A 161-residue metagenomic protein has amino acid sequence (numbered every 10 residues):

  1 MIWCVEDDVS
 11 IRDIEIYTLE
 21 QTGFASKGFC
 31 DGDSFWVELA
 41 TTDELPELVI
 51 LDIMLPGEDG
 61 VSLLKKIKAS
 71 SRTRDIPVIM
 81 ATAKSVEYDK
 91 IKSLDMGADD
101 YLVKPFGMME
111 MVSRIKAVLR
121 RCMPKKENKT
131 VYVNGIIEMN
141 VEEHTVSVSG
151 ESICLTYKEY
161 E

Functional and structural regions predicted by a protein language model:
V5-E6, F29, V49, L102: Conserved sequence signature across two-component system core domains
D8-K27: Two-component/phosphorelay signaling modules centered on CheY-like receiver
G28-L48: Acidic, metal-coordinating helix/loop segments flanking the phosphotransfer/catalytic sites of two-component signaling
L51-D52, A81: Active-site T/S-Asp motif of two-component receiver
K65-S70, D75-V133: Basic, amphipathic DNA-recognition helix from helix-turn-helix-like DNA-binding domains
A117-Y160: Short, Lys/Arg-enriched segments at the junction into DNA-binding effector domains of transcriptional regulators
